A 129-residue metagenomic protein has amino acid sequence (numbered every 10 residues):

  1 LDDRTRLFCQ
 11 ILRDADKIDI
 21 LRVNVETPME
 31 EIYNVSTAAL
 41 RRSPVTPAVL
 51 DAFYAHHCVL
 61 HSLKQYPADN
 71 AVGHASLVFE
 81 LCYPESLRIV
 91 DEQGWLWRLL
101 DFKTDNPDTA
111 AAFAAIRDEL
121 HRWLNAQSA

Functional and structural regions predicted by a protein language model:
D2-A129: Divalent metal-dependent phosphate-bond-processing catalytic cores, especially two-metal-ion Mg2+/Mn2+ enzymes that act
